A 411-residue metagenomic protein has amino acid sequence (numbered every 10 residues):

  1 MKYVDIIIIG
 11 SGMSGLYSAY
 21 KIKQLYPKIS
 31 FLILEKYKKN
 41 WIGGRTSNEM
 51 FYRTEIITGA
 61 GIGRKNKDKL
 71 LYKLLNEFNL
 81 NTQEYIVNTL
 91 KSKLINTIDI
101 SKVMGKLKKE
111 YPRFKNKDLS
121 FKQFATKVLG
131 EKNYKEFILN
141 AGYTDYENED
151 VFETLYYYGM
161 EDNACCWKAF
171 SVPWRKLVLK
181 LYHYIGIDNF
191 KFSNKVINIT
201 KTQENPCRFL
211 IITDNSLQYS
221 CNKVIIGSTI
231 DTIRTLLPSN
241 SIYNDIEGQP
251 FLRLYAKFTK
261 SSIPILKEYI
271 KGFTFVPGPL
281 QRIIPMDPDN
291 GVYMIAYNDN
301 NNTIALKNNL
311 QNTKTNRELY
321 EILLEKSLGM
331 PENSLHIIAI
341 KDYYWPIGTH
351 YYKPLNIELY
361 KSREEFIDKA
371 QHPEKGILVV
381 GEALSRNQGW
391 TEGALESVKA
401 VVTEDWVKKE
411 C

Functional and structural regions predicted by a protein language model:
K2-I33: N-terminal Rossmann-like FAD-binding beta1-loop-alpha1 element of flavoenzymes
L16-Y17, L25, P277-C411: Conserved flavin/dinucleotide-binding core of flavoenzymes
K23-F51: Glycine-rich FAD pyrophosphate-binding loop
W41-L71, I86-T89, T144-Y158, N300: Glycine-rich active-site loop/strand segments that organize a redox cofactor
Y52-N116, Q123: Dinucleotide-binding Rossmann-like beta1-alpha1 core, especially the glycine-rich loop that anchors the ADP
L70-K93, E131-L139, P264-Y269, D368-K369: A short alpha-helix-loop-beta-strand transition element characteristic of N-terminal alpha/beta dinucleotide-binding
K109-R208, G227, T232-L237, E358-L359: Active-site/ligand-binding neighborhood in enzyme catalytic cores
K201-T202, I211-I270: Central helical "cap/lid" subdomain
